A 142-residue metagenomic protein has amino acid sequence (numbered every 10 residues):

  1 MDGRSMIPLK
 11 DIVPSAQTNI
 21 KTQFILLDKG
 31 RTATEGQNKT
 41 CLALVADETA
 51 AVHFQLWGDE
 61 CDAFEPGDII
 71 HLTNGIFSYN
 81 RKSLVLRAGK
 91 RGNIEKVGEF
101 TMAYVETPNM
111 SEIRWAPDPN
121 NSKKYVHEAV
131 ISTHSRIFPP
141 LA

Functional and structural regions predicted by a protein language model:
M1-T34, R81-A142: OB-fold nucleic-acid-binding modules
M6-P8, A51-G58: Short interface patches used for recognition in eukaryotic signaling and trafficking proteins
T22, A43, L72-T73: Hydrophobic residues positioned within well-ordered beta-strands of beta-sheet architectures
L27-F54: OB-fold (S1/OB) nucleic-acid-binding surfaces
G36-K39, L56-D59, V85, G89: Short coil/turn segments at secondary-structure boundaries
G58-N74: Short nucleic-acid-contacting surface segments enriched for D/E, G, S/T with interspersed K/R
G75-R81: Short, charged beta-turn/beta-strand-edge "cap" motif at the junction between a beta-strand and an adjacent loop
